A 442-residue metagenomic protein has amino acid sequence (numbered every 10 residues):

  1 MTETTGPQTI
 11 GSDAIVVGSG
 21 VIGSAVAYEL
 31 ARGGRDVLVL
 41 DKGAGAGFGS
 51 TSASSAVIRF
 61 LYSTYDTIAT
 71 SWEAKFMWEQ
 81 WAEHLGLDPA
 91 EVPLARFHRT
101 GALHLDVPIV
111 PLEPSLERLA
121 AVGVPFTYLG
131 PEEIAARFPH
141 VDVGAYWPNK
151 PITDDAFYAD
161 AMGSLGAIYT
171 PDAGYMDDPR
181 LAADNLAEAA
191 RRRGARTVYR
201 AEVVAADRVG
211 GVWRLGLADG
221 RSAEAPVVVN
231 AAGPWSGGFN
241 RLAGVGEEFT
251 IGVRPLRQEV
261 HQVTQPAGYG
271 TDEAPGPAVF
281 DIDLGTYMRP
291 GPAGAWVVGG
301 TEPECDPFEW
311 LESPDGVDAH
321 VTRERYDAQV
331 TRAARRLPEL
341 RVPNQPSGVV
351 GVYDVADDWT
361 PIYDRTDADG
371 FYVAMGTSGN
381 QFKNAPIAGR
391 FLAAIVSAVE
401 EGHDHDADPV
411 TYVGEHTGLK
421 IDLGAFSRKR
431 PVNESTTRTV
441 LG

Functional and structural regions predicted by a protein language model:
E3-Q8, Y128, D367-G442: C-terminal lid/capping helical subdomain adjacent to the catalytic/cofactor pocket in oxidative enzymes
T9-S12, L217-V227: Core beta-strand elements of the Rossmann-like FAD/NAD(P) dinucleotide-binding domain in flavoenzyme oxidoreductases
Y28-R32, A56-I58, A82, G86-R99 (+3 more regions): Active-site substrate-recognition segment that forms the wall of the catalytic cavity or substrate channel
R32-T51: Glycine-rich FAD pyrophosphate-binding loop
S55-D154, G285-Y287: Dinucleotide-binding Rossmann-like beta1-alpha1 core, especially the glycine-rich loop that anchors the ADP
V92-H104, F138-R193, E312-P314, G370 (+1 more regions): Helix-loop-beta segment of a Rossmann-like dinucleotide-binding subdomain
V141-D160, V342-I387: FAD-binding beta-loop-beta segment adjacent to the flavin cofactor pocket
R196-W213: A conserved short coil-to-beta-strand element within the FAD-binding core of flavoproteins
